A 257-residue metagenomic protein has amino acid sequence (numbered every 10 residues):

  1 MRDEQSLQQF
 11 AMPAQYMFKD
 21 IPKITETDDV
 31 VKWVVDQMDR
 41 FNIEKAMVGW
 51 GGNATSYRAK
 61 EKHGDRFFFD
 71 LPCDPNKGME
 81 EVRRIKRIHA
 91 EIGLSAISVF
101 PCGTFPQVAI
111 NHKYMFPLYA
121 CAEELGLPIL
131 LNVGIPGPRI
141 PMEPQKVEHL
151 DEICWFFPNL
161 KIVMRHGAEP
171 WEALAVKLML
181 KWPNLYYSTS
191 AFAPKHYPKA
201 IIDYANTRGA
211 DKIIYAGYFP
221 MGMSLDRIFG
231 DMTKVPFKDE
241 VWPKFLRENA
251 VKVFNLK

Functional and structural regions predicted by a protein language model:
M1-F41, K45, G209-I214, G222-K257: Mid-to-C-terminal alpha-helical segments outside catalytic/metal-binding sites
T27-Q37, K77-H89, E172: Short, acidic/polar
D36-E44, H63, E124-L125, F156-L160: A structural motif corresponding to the C-terminal end of an alpha-helix and its immediate exit/capping segment
M38, A46, F69, I97 (+7 more regions): Divalent metal-coordination and catalytic microenvironments
E44-K45, G51-G137, P144: Active-site gating/metal-coordination segments in enzymes
G51, C102, G167-A168, S190 (+1 more regions): Flexible loop residues that form catalytic and substrate-binding hotspots at small-molecule/glycan-binding clefts
N53-Y57, E81, W171-A175, K195-K199 (+1 more regions): Short, well-ordered alpha-helical microsegments
S95-A96, A109-I214: Catalytic pocket-lining loop regions of alpha/beta-barrel enzymes, especially the amidohydrolase/enolase/GH5 lineages
